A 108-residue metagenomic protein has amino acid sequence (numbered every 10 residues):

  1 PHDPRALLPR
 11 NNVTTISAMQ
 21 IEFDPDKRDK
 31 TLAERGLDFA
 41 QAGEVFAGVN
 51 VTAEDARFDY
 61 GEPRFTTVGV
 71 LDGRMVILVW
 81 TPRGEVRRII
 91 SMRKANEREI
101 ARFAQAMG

Functional and structural regions predicted by a protein language model:
P1-G108: Ribonuclease/tRNase effector modules and their secretory precursors
